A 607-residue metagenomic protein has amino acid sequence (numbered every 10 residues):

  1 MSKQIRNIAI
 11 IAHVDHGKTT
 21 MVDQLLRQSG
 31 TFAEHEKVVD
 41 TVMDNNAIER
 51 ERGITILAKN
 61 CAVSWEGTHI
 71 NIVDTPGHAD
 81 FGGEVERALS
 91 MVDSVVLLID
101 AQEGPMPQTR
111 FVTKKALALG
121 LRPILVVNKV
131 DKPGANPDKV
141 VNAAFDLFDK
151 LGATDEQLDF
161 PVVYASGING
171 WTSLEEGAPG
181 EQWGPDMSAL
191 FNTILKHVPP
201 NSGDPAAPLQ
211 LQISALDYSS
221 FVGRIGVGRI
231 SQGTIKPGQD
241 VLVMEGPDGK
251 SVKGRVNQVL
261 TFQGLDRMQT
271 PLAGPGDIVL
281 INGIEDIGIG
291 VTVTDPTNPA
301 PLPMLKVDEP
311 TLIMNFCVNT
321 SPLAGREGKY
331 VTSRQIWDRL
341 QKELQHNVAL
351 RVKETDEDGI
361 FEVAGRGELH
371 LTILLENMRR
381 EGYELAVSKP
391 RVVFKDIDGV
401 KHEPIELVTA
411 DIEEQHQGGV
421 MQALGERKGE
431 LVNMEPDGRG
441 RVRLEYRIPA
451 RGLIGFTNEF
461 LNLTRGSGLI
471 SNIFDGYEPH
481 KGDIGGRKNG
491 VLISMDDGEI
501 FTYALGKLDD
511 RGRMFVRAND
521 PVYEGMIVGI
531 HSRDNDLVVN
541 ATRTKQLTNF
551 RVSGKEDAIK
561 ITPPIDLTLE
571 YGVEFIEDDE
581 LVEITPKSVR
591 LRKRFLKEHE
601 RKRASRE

Functional and structural regions predicted by a protein language model:
M1-I99, E103, A143, L216-S219: P-loop NTPase switch module centered on the Walker A-proximal segment
K37-T41, L151-V163, N201-Q212, D248-F262 (+9 more regions): Interdomain boundary/hinge elements
R122, P133-L195: Canonical P-loop GTPase G-domain recognition
S166, T355-H370: Short glycine/threonine-rich beta-strand-turn micro-motifs
Q210-M314, A324-R326, N489, D497-T548 (+2 more regions): Conserved nucleotide-binding/hydrolysis modules and their immediate coupling elements across P-loop/ASCE NTPase motors
T234, I284-D286, G365-L371, E413-Q417 (+1 more regions): Helix N-cap motif at beta-to-alpha junctions
F262, R267-T270, H402, I448 (+2 more regions): Long insertion/accessory domains within large nucleic-acid-processing enzymes
S321-L344, T562: A short, contiguous, amphipathic alpha-helix enriched in charged residues
